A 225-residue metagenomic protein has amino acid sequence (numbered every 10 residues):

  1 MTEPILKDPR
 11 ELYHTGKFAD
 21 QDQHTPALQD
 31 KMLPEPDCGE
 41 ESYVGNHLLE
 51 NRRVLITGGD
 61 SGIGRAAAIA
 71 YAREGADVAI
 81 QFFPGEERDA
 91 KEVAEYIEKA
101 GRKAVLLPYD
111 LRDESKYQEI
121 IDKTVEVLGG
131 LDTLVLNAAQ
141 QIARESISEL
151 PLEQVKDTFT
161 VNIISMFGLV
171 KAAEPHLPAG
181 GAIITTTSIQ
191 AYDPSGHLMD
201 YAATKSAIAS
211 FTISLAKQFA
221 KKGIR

Functional and structural regions predicted by a protein language model:
E11, K17, D113, E126 (+3 more regions): Conserved mid-core segment of classical short-chain dehydrogenase/reductases
V44, L150, P194-A202, S214-A216: Active-site loop-to-helix junction immediately N-terminal to the catalytic Tyr of the SDR YXXXK motif in Rossmann-fold
H47-I80: Canonical Rossmann dinucleotide-binding motif of NAD(H)/NADP(H)-dependent dehydrogenases/reductases, specifically
E87, L107-I121, L152: The beta1-alpha1 cofactor-binding region of Rossmann-like NAD(H)/NADP(H)-dependent oxidoreductases
D122, E126, D157, V161-G181 (+2 more regions): Amphipathic alpha-helical dimer-interface segment in Rossmann-like NAD(P)H-dependent oxidoreductases
G130-D132, A209, F219-R225: Conserved Rossmann-fold SDR core element
D132, S148-F167, I184, Y201 (+1 more regions): Catalytic Tyr-X3-Lys loop
V170, T204, T212: Active-site helix of classical SDR
